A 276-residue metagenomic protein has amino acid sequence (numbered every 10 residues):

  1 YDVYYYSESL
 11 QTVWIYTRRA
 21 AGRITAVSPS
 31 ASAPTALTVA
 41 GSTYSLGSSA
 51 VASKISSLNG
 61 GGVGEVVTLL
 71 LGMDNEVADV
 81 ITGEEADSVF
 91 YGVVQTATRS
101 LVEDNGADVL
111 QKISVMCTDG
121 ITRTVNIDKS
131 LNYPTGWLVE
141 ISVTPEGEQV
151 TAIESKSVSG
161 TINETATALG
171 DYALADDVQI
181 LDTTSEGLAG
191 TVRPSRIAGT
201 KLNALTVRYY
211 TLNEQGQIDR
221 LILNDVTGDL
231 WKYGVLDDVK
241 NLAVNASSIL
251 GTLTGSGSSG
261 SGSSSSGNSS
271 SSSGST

Functional and structural regions predicted by a protein language model:
Y1-T276: ...the same signal can extend to comparable exposed beta-sheet modules with similar sequence chemistry even outside
